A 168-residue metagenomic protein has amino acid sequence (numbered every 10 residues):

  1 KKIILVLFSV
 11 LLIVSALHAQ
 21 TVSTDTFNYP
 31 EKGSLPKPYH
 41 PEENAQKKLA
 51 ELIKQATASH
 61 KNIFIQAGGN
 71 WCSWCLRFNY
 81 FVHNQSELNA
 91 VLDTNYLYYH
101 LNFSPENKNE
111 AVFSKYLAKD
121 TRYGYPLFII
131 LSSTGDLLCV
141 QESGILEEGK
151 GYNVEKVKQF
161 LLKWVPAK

Functional and structural regions predicted by a protein language model:
K1-I3: Positively charged n-region of N-terminal signal peptides that target proteins for export
V6-S15: Bacterial N-terminal signal peptides
Q20-Y39, N153-K168: Non-globular targeting/processing and membrane-anchoring segments
P36-E43, L146-E148: Second-shell loop/turn segments in exported
E43-I63: A short beta-strand-turn-helix
A67-H83: Conserved redox-active cysteine motifs that mediate thiol-disulfide chemistry, especially di-cysteine Cys-X(1-2)-Cys
S86-L88, D93-V157: Thioredoxin-like thiol-disulfide oxidoreductase module
